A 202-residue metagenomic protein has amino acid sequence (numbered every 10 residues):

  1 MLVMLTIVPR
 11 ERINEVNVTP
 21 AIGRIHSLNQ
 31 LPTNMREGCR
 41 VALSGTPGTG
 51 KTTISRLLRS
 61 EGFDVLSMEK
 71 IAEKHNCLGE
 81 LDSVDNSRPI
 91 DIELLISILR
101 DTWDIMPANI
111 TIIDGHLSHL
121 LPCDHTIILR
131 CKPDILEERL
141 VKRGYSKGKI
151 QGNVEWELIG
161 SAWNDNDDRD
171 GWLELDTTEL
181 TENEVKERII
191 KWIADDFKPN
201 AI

Functional and structural regions predicted by a protein language model:
N17, I22-S27, P32-R36, V141-K142 (+1 more regions): NTP-dependent small-molecule kinase module
L43: Hydrophobic anchor at the beta1->P-loop junction of P-loop NTPases
T46: P-loop (Walker A) phosphate-binding loop of NTP-binding proteins
K51: Conserved lysine of the Walker
I54: Hydrophobic positions on the alpha1 helix immediately C-terminal to the Walker A/P-loop
D64-L121: ATP-dependent small-molecule kinase phosphotransfer cores that center on conserved nucleotide phosphate-binding segments
E80, C131-L173: A glycine- and Lys/Arg-enriched "phosphate-lid" helix/loop adjacent to the NTP-binding pocket of small-molecule kinases
T111, T126-I128, W172-E174: Short, well-ordered beta-strand core segments
